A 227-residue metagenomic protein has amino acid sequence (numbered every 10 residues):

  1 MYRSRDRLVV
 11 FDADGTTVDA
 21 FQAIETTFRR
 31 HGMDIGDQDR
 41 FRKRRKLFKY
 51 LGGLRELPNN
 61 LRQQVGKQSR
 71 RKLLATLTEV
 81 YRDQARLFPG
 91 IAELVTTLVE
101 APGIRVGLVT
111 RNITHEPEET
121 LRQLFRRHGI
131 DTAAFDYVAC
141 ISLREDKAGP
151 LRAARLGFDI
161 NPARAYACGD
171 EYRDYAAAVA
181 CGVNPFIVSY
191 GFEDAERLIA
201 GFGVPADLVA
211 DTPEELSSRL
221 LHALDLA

Functional and structural regions predicted by a protein language model:
M1-V9, I113, E119-A227: Asp-based, Mg2+/Mn2+-dependent phosphohydrolase catalytic module
Y2-P89, E93, H115-E116: N-terminal helical cap/lid subdomain that shapes the substrate entry/recognition surface in HAD-like hydrolases
D14, V109-R111, I141: Short strand-loop junctions, especially beta-strand C-caps/beta-turns that link beta-sheets to coils or alpha-helices
H31-D34, A101, G157, G201: Alpha-helical structural context
M33, P102-I104, I130, V183: Short phosphate-binding/catalytic loops that engage adenosine nucleotides
R42, T78-Y81, V106, F135-Y137 (+1 more regions): A short, structure-level motif marking secondary-structure boundaries and short turns
E79-L108, E118-E119, A148-G149: Short, acidic loop-to-helix structural element flanking the phosphoryl-transfer center in phosphate-processing enzymes
